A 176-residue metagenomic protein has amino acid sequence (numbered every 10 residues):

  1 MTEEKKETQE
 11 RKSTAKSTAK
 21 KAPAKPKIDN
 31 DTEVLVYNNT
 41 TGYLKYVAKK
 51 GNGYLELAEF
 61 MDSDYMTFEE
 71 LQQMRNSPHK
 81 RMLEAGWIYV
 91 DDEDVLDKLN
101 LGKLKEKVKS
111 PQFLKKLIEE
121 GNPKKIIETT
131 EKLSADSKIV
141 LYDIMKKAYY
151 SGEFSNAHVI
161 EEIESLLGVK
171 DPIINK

Functional and structural regions predicted by a protein language model:
K6-A24: N-terminal intrinsically disordered, low-complexity tails
Q9, Q72-Q73, Q112: Residue-identity detector for glutamine
K21-K105: Compact, well-ordered interaction domains used in eukaryotic information-processing assemblies
K109-K176: Charge/polar-rich, low-complexity and marginally structured segments
